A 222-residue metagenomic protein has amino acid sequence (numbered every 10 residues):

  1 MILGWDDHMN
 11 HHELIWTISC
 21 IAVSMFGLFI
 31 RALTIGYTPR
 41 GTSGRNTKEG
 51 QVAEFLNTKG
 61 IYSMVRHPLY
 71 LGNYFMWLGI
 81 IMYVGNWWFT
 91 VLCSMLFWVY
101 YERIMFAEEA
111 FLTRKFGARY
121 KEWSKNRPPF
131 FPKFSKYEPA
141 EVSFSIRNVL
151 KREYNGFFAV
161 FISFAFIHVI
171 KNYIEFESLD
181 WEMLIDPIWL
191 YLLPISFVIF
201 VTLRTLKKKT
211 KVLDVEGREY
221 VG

Functional and structural regions predicted by a protein language model:
M1-K59, F75-G222: Membrane-anchoring alpha-helices and their flanking helix-loop junctions
Y62: Catalytic beta-strand/loop module used to bind and position nucleotide/cofactor moieties in cofactor-attachment
V65-W77: Conserved SAM-binding loop
